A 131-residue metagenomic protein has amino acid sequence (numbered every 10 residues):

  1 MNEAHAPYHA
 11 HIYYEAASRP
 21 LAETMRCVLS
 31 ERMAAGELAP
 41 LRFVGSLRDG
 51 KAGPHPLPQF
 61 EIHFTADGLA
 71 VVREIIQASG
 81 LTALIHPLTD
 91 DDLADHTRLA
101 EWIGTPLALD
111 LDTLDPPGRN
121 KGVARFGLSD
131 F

Functional and structural regions predicted by a protein language model:
M1-F131: Long, contiguous binding/interaction regions
